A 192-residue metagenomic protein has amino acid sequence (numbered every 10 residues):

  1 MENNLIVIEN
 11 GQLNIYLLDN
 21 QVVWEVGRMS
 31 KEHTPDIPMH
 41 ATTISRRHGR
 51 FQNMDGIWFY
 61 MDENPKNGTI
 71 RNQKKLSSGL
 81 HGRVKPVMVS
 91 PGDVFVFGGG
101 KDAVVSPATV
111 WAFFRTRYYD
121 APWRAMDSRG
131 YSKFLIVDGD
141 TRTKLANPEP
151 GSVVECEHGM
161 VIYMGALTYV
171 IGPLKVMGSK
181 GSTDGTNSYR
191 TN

Functional and structural regions predicted by a protein language model:
E2-E9, N14, V26, I57-F59 (+2 more regions): C-terminal boundary/linker segments immediately following FHA domains
V23: Glycine- and aspartate-rich repeat motifs characteristic of hemolysin/RTX-like Ca2+-binding segments in secreted
V26-T34: Short Pro/Gly-enriched beta-strand edge/turn motifs at strand-loop
D36-H40: Beta-sheet-dominated interaction scaffolds and their linkers
A41-R46: Short coil-to-beta-strand transition motifs
G49-F51, S128: Buried hydrophobic-core signal for structured, non-transmembrane domains
